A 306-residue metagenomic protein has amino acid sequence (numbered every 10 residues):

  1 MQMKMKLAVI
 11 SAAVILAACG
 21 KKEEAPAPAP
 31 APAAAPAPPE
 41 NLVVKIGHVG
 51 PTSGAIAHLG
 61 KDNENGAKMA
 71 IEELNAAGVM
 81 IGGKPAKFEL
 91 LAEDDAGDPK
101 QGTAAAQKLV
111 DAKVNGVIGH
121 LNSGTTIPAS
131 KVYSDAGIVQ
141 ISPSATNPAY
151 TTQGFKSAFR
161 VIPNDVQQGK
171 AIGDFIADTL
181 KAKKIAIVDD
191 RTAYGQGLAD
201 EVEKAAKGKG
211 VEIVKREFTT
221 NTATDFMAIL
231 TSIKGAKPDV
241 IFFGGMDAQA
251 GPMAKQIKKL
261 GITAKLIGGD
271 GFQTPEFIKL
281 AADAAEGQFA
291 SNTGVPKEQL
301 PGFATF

Functional and structural regions predicted by a protein language model:
K4-I10: Sec-dependent signal peptide recognition, specifically the positively charged N-region followed immediately by
C19-K22: Bacterial signal peptide processing site
P36-E40, G47-K68, E93-P99, N122-G124 (+2 more regions): Extracytoplasmic "Venus flytrap"
P39, N65-E89, K207-V211: Signal peptide-proximal N-terminal region of secreted/periplasmic/extracellular or secretory-lumen proteins
H58-N63, M80-F155, T219-F226, D247-G251: Beta-alpha junction/loop-to-helix N-cap segments that form part of ligand/metal-binding clefts
A104, N147-A149, K156-G261, P296-T305: Extracellular/periplasmic Venus flytrap/periplasmic-binding protein
A254-F306: Extracellular/periplasmic periplasmic-binding protein-like sensory domains
